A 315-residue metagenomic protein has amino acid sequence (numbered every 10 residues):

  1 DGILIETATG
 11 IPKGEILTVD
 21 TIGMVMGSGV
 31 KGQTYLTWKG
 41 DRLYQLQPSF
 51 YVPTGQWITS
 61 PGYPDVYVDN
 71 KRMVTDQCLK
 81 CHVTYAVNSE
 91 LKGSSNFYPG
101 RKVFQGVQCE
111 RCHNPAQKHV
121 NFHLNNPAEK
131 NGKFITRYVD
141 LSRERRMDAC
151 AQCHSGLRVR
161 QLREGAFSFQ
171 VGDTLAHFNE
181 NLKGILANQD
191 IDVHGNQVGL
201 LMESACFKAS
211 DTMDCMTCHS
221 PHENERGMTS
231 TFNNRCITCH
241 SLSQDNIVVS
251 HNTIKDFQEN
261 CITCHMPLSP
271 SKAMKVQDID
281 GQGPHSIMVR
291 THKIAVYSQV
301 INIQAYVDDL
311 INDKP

Functional and structural regions predicted by a protein language model:
D1-V25, T34, S60-P64, V87-P315: Primarily the internal scaffold of c-type cytochrome electron-transfer domains, especially repeated/multiheme c-type
I3-I5, V74-D76, K80-T84: N-terminal export/assembly segments and adjacent metallocofactor-ligating motifs of anaerobic energy-metabolism
T18-G32, L36, L43, S49-T54: A short, surface-exposed beta-strand/turn
G40-R42, L46-V74, T84-N96: Propeptide (latency) domains of metzincin metalloproteases
